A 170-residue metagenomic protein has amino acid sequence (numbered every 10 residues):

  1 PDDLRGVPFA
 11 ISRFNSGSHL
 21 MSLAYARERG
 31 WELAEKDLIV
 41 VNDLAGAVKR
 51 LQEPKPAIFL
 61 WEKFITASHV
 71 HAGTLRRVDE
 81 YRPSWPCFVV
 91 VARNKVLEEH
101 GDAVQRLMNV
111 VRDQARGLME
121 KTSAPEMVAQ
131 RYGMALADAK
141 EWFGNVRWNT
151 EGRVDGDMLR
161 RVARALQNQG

Functional and structural regions predicted by a protein language model:
P1, C87-D102: A bilobed periplasmic-binding-protein/Venus flytrap-type ligand-binding module shared by bacterial periplasmic
P1-P8, H71, E99, Q167-G170: Immediate post-signal peptide segment of exported/extracytoplasmic ligand-binding proteins
P1-S68, E126, D157-R161: Bilobed "Venus flytrap"/periplasmic-binding protein-like clamshell domains and structurally analogous long
F9, L38, R77-V78, V90: Generic preference for hydrophobic
R29-W31, A72-G73, Y132, Q169-G170: Residues at alpha-helix termini
S68-E80: Ligand-binding "clamshell"
E80-F88: Mobile beta-alpha loop/short-helix "lid" or hinge segments that flank ligand
E98-Q169: Secondary-structure end/capping motifs
